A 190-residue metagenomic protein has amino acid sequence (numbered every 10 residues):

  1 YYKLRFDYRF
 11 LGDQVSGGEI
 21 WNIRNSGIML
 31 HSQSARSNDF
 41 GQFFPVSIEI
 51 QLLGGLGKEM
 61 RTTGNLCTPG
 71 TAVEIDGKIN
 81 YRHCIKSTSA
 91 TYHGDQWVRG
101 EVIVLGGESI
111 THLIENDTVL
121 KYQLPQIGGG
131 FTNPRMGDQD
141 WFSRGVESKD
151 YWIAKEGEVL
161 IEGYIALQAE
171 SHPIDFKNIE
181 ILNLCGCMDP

Functional and structural regions predicted by a protein language model:
Y1-P190: Carbohydrate-interacting regions of secretory-pathway proteins
